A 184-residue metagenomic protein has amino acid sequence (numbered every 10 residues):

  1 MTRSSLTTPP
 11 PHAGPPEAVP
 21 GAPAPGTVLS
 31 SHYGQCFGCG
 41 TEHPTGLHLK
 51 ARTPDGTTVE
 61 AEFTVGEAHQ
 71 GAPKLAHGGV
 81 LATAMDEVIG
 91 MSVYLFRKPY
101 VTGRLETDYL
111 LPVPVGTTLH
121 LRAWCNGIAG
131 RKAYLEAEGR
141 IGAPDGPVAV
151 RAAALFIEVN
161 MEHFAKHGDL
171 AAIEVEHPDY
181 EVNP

Functional and structural regions predicted by a protein language model:
M1-V28, V113-V115, N126-P184: HotDog/MaoC-like acyl-thioester-processing domains
R3-L6, G14, E87-H120, P147: Hydrophobic beta-strand-centered segment that forms part of the acyl-chain substrate-binding groove
S31-A76: Catalytic strand-loop segment that frames the active site of acyl-thioester-processing enzymes
H32-Y33, T45-L47, T57-A61, V101-L105 (+3 more regions): A generic structural signal for short beta-strands and their flanking turns/coil linkers
T41-P44, V80, P114, A154: Short capping/connector residues at structural and topological boundaries
R52-P54, W124-I128: Short beta-strand micro-motifs enriched in acidic
E62-T64, E106-D108, R122-W124, E138-R140 (+1 more regions): Residue-level recognition of well-ordered beta-strand positions that form the cores of beta-sheet-rich folds across
A68-G78, T83-L95: A short, contiguous structural element within a folded domain that forms the immediate neighborhood of a functional site
